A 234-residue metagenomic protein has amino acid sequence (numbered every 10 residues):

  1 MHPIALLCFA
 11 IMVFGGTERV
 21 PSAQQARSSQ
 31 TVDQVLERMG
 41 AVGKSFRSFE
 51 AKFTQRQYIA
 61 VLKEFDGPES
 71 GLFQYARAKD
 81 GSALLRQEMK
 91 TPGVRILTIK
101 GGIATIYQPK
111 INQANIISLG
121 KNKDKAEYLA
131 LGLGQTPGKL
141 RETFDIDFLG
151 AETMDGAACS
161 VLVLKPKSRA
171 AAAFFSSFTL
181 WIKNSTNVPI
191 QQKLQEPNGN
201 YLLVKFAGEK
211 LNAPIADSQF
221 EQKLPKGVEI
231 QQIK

Functional and structural regions predicted by a protein language model:
A5-G15: Bacterial N-terminal signal peptides
G15, S22-Q25: Boundary at the C-terminal end of the N-terminal hydrophobic targeting segment
V32-I106: N-terminal mature ectodomain segment of secretory-pathway/periplasmic proteins
D33-Q34, P137-D147: A short, amphipathic edge element
G43, K125-R141: Short, solvent-exposed helix-to-loop capping segments enriched in aromatics
R47-F49, E69-G71, A83, G93-R95 (+6 more regions): Envelope-exposed proteins and targeting segments
T105-G132: Acidic/charged, solvent-exposed loop-and-adjacent secondary-structure segments enriched in E/D, K/R, S/T, and G/P
N115-I117, L129, D147-K234: Gly/Pro-enriched, hydrophobic low-complexity segments that function as extracytoplasmic propeptides/linkers
